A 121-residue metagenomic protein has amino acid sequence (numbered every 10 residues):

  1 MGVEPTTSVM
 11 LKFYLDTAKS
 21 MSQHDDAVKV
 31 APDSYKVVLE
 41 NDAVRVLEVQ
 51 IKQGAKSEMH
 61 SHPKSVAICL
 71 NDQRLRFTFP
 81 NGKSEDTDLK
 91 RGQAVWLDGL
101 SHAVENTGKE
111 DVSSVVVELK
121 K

Functional and structural regions predicted by a protein language model:
M1-G2, V49, K56-S61, T78-F79 (+2 more regions): Short histidine-centered beta-strand/loop micro-motifs that create catalytic or ligand/metal-coordination sites
M1-M10, D72, G99-K120: Ligand-binding loop in jelly-roll beta-barrel domains
G2-E4, L11-Y35: Surface-exposed beta-loop interaction hotspot
A31-E58, P63-A67, V116-V117: A short glycine-rich, His/Asp/Glu-containing loop-to-beta-strand
G54, D72, R91-G92: Loop/turn positions that initiate beta-strands
H62-N81: Glycine- and acidic-residue-biased ligand/ion/polar-headgroup-sensing regions
N81-G99: Short acidic-glycine-tyrosine-enriched beta hairpin
